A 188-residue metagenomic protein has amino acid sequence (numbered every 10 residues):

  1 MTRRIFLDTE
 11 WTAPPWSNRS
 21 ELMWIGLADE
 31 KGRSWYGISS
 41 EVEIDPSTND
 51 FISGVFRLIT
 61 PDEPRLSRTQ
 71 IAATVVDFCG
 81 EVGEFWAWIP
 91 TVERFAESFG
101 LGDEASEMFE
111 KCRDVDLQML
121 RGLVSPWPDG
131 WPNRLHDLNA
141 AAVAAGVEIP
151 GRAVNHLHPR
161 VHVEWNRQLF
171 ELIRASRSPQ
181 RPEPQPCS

Functional and structural regions predicted by a protein language model:
T2-I5, E10-F109: Conserved non-catalytic scaffold segment of RNase H-like nuclease domains
P15-S17, R33, L123, A144 (+1 more regions): Active-site-proximal flexible loops/turns
T60-E63, N133, N155-H158: Pocket-edge positions in alpha/beta enzyme catalytic cores
V92-S106, D114-N133: Substrate-recognition/cap helix-loop segment adjacent to the acidic, metal-dependent catalytic center of Asp-based
E110-R113, M119, E148-S188: Acidic, Mg2+-coordinating catalytic module of metal-dependent nucleases/exonucleases that use a two-metal-ion mechanism
D129-P150: Short, flexible loop segments at boundaries between secondary-structure elements
